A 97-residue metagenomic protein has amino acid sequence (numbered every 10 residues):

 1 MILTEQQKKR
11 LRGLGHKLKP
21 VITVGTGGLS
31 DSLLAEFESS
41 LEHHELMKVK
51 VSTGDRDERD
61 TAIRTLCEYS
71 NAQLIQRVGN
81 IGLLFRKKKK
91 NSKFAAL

Functional and structural regions predicted by a protein language model:
M1-L97: Positively charged, polar, low-complexity stretches
